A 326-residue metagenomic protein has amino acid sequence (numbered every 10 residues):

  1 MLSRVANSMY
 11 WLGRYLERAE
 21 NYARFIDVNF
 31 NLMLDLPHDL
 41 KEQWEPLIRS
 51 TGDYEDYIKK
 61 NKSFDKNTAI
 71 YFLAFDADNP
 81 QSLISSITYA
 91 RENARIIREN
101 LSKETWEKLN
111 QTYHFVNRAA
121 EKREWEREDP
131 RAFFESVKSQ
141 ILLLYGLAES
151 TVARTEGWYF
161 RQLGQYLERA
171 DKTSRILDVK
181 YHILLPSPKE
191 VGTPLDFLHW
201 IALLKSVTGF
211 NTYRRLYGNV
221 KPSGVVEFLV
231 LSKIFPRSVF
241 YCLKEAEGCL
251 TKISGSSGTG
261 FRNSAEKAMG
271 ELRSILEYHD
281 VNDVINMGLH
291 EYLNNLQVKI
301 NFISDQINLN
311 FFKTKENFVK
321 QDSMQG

Functional and structural regions predicted by a protein language model:
M1-G326: Alpha-helical transmembrane segments and their helix-helix packing motifs
